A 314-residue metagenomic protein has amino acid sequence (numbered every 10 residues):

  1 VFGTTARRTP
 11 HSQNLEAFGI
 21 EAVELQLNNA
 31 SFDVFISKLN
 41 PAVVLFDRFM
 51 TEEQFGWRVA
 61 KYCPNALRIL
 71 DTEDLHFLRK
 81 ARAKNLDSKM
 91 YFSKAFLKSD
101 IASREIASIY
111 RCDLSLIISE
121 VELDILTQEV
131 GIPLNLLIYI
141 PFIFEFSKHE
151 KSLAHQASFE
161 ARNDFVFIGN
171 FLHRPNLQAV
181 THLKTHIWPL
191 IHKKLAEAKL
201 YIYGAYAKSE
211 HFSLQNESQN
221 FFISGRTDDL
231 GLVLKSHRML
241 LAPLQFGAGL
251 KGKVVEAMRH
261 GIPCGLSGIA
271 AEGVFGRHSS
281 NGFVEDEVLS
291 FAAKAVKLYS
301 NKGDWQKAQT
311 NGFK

Functional and structural regions predicted by a protein language model:
V1, Q128-K235: Conserved catalytic-core segment of nucleotide-activated headgroup transferases in glycan assembly
D33-L39, A107-Y110, S213, D228-R238 (+1 more regions): Short acidic alpha-helix that forms the nucleotide-activated donor recognition element in Leloir-type transferases
P41-A42, D113, N220, K235-G249 (+1 more regions): Acidic donor-binding loop of glycosyltransferase active sites
E53-F55, S99-L134, S209-H211: A short, active-site helix/loop in glycosyltransferases that binds the activated sugar's phosphate group
L70-S99, D124, F159-R162, N170: Acceptor-binding helix/loop patch of EC 2.4 sugar-transfer enzymes, predominantly nucleotide-sugar-dependent
K253-A257, P263-S267: Short hydrophobic beta-strand element within catalytic cores of glycosyltransferases and related nucleotide-activated
S279-L289, K297-G303: Conserved acidic donor-binding segment of nucleotide-sugar-dependent glycosyltransferases
D304-K314: A short, well-ordered alpha-helix in the C-terminal region of glycosyltransferases
